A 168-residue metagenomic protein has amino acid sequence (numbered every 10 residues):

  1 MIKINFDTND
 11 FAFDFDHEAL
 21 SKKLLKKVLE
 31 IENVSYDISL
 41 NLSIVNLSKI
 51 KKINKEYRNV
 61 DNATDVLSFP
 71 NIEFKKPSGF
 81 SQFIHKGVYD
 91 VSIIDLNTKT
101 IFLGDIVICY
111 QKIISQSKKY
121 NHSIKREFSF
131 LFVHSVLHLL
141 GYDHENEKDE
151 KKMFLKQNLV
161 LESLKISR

Functional and structural regions predicted by a protein language model:
M1-S129, L137-R168: An acidic/histidine-cluster motif and surrounding catalytic segment that typifies divalent-metal-assisted enzyme active
